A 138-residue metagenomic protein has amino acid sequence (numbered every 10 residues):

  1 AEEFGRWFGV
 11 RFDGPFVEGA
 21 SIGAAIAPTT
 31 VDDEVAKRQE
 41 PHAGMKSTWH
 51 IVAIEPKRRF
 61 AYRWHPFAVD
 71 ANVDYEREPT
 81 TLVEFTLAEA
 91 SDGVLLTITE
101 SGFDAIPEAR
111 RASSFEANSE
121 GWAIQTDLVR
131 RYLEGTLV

Functional and structural regions predicted by a protein language model:
A1, P56, A68, D127 (+1 more regions): Residues at helix-coil transition
A1-G19: Hydrophobic ligand-binding cavity/cleft-lining segments
D13, V31-D92, S101: Hydrophobic-ligand binding "helix-grip"
A20-T29: N-terminal glycine/threonine-rich, aromatic-flanked beta-hairpin/loop signature
S21, R59, L95: Short glycine-centered segments of the SAM/dcSAM-binding site in methyltransferase folds
T97-T99: Alpha/beta-hydrolase-fold catalytic nucleophile elbow
G102-V138: A conserved amphipathic terminal alpha-helix motif
